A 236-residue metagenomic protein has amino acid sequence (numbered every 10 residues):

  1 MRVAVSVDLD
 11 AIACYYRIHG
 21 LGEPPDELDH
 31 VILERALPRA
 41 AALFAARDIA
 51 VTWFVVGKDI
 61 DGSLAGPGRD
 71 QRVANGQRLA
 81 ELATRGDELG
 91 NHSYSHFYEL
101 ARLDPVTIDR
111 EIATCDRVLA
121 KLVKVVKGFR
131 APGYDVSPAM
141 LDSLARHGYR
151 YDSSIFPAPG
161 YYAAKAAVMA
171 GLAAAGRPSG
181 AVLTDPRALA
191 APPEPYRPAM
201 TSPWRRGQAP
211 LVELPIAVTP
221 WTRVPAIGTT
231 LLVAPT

Functional and structural regions predicted by a protein language model:
M1-R85, R130: Active-site beta->alpha N-cap acidic-glycine motif
V7-L9, W53-G57, N91-S93, R130-G133 (+2 more regions): A cross-domain feature marking catalytic cores of carbohydrate-active enzymes and several ubiquitous metabolic/repair
E23, A80-A83, T107-D109, A145-H147 (+1 more regions): Short, hinge-like loop/turn segments at secondary-structure boundaries
A41-A50, P105-S137, D142-A145, Y149 (+2 more regions): CE4/NodB-like, metal-dependent polysaccharide N-deacetylase domain that modifies extracellular/periplasmic N-acetylated
P67-D70, R78, D104-T107, A166-G171 (+1 more regions): Short low-complexity, flexible loop/linker segments enriched in glycine and/or proline with clustered acidic
F97-R102: A short acidic, helix-capping loop that chelates divalent metal ions and anchors anionic groups
A131-T236: Active-site-adjacent pocket scaffolds in enzyme catalytic domains
